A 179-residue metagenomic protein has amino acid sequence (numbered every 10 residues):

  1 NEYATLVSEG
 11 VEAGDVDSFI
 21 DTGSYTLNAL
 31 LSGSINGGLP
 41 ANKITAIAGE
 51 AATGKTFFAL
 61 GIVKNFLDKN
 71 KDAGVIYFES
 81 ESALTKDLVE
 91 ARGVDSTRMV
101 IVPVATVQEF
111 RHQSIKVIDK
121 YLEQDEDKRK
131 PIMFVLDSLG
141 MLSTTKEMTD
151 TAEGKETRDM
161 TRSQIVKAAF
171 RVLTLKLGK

Functional and structural regions predicted by a protein language model:
N1-M99, F110-D119, E123: The Walker A/P-loop phosphate-binding site
D68, E156-K179: Substrate-engagement module of ASCE P-loop NTPases
D72-G74, K128-M133, K179: Loop/turn-to-beta-strand initiation segments
R98-Q108, E147-I165: Flexible beta-alpha connector loops of hexameric P-loop NTPases
K120-E126, L175-K179: Secondary-structure boundary elements
S138: Walker B catalytic acidic pair
M141: Residues immediately C-terminal
